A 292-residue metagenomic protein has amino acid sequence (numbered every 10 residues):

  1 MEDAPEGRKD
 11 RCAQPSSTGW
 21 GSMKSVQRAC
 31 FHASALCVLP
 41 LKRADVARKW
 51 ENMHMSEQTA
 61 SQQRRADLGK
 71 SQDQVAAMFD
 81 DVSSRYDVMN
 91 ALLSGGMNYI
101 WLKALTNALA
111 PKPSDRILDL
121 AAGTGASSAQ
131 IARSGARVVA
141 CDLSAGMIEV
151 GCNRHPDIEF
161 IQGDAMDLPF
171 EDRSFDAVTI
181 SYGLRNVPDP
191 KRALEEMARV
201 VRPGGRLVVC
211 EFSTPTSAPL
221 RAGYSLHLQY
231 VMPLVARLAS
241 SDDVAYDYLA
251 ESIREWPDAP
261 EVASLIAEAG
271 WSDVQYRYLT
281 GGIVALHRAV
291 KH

Functional and structural regions predicted by a protein language model:
E51-R85, L228, A239: N-terminal, positively charged/glycine-rich alpha-helical extensions of SAM-dependent methyltransferases
R85, S94-D115: Conserved alpha-helix/loop element of class I SAM-dependent methyltransferases that forms part of the SAM/SAH-binding
Y86, V178-T179: Hydrophobic beta-strand segment of the Class I
R116-D167: Class I SAM-dependent methyltransferase SAM/SAH-binding core
M166-A177: A short acidic, Gly/Pro-enriched loop at the edge of an enzyme's catalytic core that lines a small-molecule cofactor
K191-R206: A short glycine-rich, Lys/Arg-flanked "PGG" loop and its adjoining helix->strand segment in the class I
C210-L265, A269, Q275: C-terminal alpha-helical "lid/dimerization" subdomain adjacent to the S-adenosyl-L-methionine
S272, Y278-H292: Core SAM-dependent methyltransferase catalytic element
